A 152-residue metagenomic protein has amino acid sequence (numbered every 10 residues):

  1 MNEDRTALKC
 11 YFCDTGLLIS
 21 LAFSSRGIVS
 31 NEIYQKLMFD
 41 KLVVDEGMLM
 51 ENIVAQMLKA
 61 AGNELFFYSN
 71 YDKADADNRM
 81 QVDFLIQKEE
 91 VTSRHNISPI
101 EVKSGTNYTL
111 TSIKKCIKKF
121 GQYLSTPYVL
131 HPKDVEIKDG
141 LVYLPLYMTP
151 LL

Functional and structural regions predicted by a protein language model:
M1-Q81, I86-T92: Accessory nucleic acid-recognition modules appended to NTPase machines
A22-S25, T111-I113, D139-G140: Short conserved micro-motifs at the rims of enzyme active sites and ligand-binding pockets
F66, S98, T126-V129: A structural signal for isolated positions on well-ordered beta-strands in alpha/beta enzyme cores
S69, K103, V129-H131: Short beta-strand/turn micro-motifs composed of small residues that flank or help shape donor/cofactor-binding pockets
A76-D77, G105-K115: Active-site-adjacent loop/helix micro-motif of nuclease/hydrolase catalytic cores
T92-S93, C116-L124: Arginine/glycine-rich "motif VI" loop of SF2 helicases in the C-terminal RecA-like domain
H95-N107: Active-site ExK catalytic segment of metal-dependent nucleases
L130-L152: Domain-level recognition of nuclease-like catalytic cores that cleave nucleotide substrates
